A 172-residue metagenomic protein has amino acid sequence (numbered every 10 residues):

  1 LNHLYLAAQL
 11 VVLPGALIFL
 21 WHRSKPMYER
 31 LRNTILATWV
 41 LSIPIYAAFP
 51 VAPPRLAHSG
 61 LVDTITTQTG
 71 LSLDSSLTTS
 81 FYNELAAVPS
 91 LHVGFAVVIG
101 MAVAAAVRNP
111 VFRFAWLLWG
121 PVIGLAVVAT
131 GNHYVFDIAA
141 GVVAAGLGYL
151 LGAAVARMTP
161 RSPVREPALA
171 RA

Functional and structural regions predicted by a protein language model:
L1-V11: N-terminal transmembrane-helix/juxtamembrane module of multi-pass inner/ER membrane proteins
V11, G94, V135, A139: Active-site His/Glu-centered metal-binding helix of metallohydrolases
V12-A16, G94-M101, W119-A126: Hydrophobic, membrane-inserted alpha-helices
H22-V111, A156-A172: Membrane-interface loops
W39-A47, L118-A129: Aromatic-anchored segments of alpha-helical transmembrane domains
P53-G60, N83-A87, V122-G148: Interfacial helix-loop-helix junctions of multi-pass membrane proteins
T130-A172: C-terminal membrane module of polytopic membrane proteins
